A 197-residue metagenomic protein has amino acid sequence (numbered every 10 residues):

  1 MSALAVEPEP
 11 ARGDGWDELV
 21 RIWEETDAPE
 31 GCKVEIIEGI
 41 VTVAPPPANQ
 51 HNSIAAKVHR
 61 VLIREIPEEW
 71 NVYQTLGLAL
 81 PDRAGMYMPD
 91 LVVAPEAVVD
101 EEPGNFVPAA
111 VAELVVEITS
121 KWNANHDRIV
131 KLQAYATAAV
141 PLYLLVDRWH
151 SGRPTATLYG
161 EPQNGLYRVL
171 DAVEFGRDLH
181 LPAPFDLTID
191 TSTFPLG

Functional and structural regions predicted by a protein language model:
M1-A138, L142-G197: Gly/Pro/Ser/Thr-rich low-complexity, intrinsically disordered segments predominantly at protein N-termini
